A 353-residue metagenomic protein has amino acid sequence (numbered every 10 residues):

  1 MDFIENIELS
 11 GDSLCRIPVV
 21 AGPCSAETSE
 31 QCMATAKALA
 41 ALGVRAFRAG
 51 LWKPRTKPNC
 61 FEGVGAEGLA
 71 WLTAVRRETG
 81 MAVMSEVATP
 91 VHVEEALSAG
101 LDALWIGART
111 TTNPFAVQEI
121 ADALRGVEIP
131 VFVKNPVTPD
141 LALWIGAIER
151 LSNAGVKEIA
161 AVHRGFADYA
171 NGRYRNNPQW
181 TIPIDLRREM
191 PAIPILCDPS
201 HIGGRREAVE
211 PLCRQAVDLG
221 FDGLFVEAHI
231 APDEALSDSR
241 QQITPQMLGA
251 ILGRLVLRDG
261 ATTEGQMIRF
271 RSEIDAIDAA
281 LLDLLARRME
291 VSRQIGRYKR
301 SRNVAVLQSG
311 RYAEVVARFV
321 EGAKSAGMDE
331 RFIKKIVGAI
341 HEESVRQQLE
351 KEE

Functional and structural regions predicted by a protein language model:
M1-V20, A74: N-terminal amphipathic alpha-helix/helix-capping segment at the start of soluble metabolic enzymes
D12, A116-A250, R254, D259-G265: Catalytic alpha/beta core domains of metabolic enzymes, predominantly
I17-A34, P58-E62, A82-V87, G107-A108 (+4 more regions): Active-site mouth loops of central-metabolism enzymes
I17-P23, R45-A49, V83-S85, L104-I106 (+4 more regions): Hydrophobic faces of well-ordered beta-strands that scaffold small-molecule active sites in alpha/beta enzyme cores
A41-V44, L101, V156, F221: A structural motif
R48-E67, I230-S239, I295-V306: Glycine-rich, proline-tolerant flexible connector loops at the mouths of alpha/beta enzymes
E62-V64, G80-V93, D102-V117, I129-L141 (+1 more regions): Catalytic beta/alpha-barrel core
G260-E353: Domain-level signature for soluble enzymes in the chorismate/prephenate branch of the shikimate pathway
